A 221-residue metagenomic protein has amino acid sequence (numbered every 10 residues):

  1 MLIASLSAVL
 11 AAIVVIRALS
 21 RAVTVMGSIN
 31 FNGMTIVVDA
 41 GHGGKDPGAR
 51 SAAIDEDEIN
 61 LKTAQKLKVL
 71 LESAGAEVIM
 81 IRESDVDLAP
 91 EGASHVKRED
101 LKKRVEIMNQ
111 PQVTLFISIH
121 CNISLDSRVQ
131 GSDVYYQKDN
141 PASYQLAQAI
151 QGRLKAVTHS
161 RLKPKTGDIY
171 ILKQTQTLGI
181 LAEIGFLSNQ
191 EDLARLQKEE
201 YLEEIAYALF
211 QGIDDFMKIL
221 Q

Functional and structural regions predicted by a protein language model:
M1-Q221: Catalytic-site microenvironment of enzymes that process N-acetyl-hexosamine-containing cell-wall polysaccharides
